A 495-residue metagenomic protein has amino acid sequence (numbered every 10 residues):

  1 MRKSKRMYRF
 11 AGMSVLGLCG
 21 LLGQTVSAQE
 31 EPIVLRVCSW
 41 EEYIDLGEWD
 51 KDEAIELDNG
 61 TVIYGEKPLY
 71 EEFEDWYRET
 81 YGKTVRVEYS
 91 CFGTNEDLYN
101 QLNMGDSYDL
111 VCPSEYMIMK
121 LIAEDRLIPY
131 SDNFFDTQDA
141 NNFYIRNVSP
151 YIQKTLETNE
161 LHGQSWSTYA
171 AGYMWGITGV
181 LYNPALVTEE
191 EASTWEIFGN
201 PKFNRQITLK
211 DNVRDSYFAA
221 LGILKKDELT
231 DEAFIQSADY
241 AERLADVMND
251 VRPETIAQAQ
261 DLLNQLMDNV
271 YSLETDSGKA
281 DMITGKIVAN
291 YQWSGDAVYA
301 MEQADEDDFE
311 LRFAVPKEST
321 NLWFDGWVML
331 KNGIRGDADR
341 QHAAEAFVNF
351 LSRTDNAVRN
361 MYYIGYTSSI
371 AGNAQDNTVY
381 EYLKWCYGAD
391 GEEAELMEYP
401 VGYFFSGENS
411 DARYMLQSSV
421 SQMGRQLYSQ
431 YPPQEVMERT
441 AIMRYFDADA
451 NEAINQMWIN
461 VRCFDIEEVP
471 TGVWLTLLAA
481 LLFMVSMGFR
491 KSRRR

Functional and structural regions predicted by a protein language model:
R2-A11: Bacterial N-terminal signal peptides that target proteins for export
A11-L21: Bacterial N-terminal signal peptides
L21-E30, S492: Sec-dependent signal peptide cleavage junction
E30-K120, E124: Early extracytoplasmic/lumenal segment of secretory-pathway proteins
R36-D52, N59-E66, Y116-K286: Extracytoplasmic ligand-binding site segments that recognize negatively charged/polar headgroups
T230, D268-G336: Extracytoplasmic/periplasmic substrate-binding proteins
M329-Y431: Mature extracytoplasmic/periplasmic domains
F405-R494: Conserved C-terminal helix/tail region of periplasmic/extracytoplasmic solute-binding proteins
